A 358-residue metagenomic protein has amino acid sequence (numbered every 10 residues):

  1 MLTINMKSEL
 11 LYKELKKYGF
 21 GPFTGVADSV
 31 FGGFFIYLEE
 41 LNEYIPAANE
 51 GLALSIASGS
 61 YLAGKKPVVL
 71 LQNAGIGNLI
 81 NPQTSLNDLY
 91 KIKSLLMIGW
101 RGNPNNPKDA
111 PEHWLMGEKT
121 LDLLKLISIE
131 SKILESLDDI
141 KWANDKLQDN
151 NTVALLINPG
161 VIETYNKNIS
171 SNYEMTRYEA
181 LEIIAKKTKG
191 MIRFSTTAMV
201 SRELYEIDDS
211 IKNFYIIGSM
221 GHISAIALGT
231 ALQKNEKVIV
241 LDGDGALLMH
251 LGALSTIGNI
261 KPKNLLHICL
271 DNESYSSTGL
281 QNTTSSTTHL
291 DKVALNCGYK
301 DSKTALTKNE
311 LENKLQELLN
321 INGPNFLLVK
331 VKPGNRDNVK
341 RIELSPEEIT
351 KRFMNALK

Functional and structural regions predicted by a protein language model:
M1-K125, I129-A227, L232-E236, T284 (+4 more regions): Thiamine diphosphate
S8, N144-D145, K308-N320: A short, acidic, amphipathic alpha-helical segment used as a generic capping/interface helix at domain edges
A74, K237-L247, G252-L254: DG-centered beta-turn motif at the end of beta-strands
S94, H250-D271: A short alpha/beta connector and helix-capping loop motif
P107, E273-L280: Long, charge-dense
N151-L156, G323-V329: Active-site regions of oxyanion-processing enzymes, predominantly non-cytosolic
I157, L241-D244, L270, V329: Active-site flanking residues adjacent to catalytic metal/cofactor-binding acidic residues
R193, V238-L241, I268: Residue-level marker for buried hydrophobic side chains located in beta-strands that build the well-ordered beta-sheet
